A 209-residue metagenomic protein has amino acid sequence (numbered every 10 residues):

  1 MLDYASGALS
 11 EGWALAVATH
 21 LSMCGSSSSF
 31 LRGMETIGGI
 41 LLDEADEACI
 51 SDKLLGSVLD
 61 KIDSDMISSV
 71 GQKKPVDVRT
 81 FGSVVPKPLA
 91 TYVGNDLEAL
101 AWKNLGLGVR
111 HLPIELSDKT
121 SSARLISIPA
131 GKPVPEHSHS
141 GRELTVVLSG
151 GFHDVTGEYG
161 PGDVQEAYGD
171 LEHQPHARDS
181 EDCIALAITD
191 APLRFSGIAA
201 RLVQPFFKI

Functional and structural regions predicted by a protein language model:
M1-W13: Short, charged low-complexity linear segments at domain edges
E11-W13, S22-G25, S29, T36-G94 (+1 more regions): Positively biased amphipathic helices and basic secretion/translocation or surface-docking motifs that either flank
A99-A130, P135: A short glycine-rich, His/Asp/Glu-containing loop-to-beta-strand
P129-K132, S138-D154, G162: Glycine- and acidic-residue-biased ligand/ion/polar-headgroup-sensing regions
V134-E136, V155, H173-D179: Short beta-strand His + acidic residue motifs that chelate non-heme Fe in jelly-roll/DSBH and cupin folds
D154-Q174: Short acidic-glycine-tyrosine-enriched beta hairpin
L171-F195: Ligand-binding loop in jelly-roll beta-barrel domains
A187, A191-I209: Amphipathic alpha-helical interface segments
